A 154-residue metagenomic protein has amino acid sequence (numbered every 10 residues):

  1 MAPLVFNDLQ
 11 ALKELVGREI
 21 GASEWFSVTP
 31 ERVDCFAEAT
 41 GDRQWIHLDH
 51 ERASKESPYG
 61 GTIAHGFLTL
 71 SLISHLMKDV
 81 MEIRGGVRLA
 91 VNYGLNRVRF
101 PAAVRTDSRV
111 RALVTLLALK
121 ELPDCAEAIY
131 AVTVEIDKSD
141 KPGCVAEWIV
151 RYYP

Functional and structural regions predicted by a protein language model:
M1-L15, F100-P154: HotDog/MaoC-like acyl-thioester-processing domains
A2-A64: Catalytic strand-loop segment that frames the active site of acyl-thioester-processing enzymes
G21, W25-S27, R99, I149-R151: Generic structural detector for well-ordered beta-strands
D34-A37, L70-S74: Predominant activation on well-ordered alpha-helical scaffold segments within soluble catalytic domains
S57-A64, S71-L113: Hydrophobic beta-strand-centered segment that forms part of the acyl-chain substrate-binding groove
